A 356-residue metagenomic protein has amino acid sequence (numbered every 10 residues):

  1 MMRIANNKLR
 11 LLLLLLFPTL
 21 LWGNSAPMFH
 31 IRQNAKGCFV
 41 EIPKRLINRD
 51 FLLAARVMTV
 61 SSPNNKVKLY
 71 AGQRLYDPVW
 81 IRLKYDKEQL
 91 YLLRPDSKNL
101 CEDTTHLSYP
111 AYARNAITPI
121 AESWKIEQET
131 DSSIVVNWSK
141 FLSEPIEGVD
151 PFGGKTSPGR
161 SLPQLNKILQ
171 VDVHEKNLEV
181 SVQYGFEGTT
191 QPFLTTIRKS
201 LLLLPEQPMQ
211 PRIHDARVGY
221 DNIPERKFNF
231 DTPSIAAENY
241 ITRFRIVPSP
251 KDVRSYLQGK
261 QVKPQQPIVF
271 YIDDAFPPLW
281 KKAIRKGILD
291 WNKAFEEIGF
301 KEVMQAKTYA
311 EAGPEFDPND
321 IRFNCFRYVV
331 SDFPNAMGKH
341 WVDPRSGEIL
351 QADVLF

Functional and structural regions predicted by a protein language model:
N6-L14: Sec-dependent signal peptide recognition, specifically the positively charged N-region followed immediately by
L14-G23: Hydrophobic h-region of N-terminal signal peptides that target proteins for export in Gram-negative bacteria
N24-F276, A294, I298, Y309-F356: Auxiliary tRNA-acceptor-end handling modules of aminoacyl-tRNA synthetases
P277-K281: Alpha-helix N-cap/helix-initiation motif
K282-L289, K293: Solvent-exposed, polar/charged alpha-helical surfaces in well-ordered, non-transmembrane soluble domains, broadly
M304: Conserved structured catalytic cores and adjacent interaction surfaces of nucleotide-binding/hydrolyzing enzymes
